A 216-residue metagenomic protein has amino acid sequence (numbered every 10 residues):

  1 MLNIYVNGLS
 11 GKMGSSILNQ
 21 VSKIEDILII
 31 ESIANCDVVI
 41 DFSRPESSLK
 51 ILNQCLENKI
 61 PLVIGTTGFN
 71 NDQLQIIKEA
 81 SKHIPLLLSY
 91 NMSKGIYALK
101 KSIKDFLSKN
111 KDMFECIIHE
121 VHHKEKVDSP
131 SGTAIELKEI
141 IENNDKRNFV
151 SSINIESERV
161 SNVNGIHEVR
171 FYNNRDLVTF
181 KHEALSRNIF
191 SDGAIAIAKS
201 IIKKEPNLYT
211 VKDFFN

Functional and structural regions predicted by a protein language model:
N3-N7, K12-C36, D112-N216: C-terminal substrate-binding/catalytic lobe of Rossmann-fold NAD(P)-dependent oxidoreductases
I29, L62-V63, L86-L88: Hydrophobic beta-strand scaffold residues
V39-I40: N-terminal Rossmann-like NAD(P) cofactor-binding module of classical short-chain dehydrogenase/reductase
E46, N53, T66-L87, K94-L99 (+1 more regions): Rossmann-fold NAD(P)-binding glycine/threonine-rich loop
L52, L74, L99-K100, P130-A134 (+1 more regions): Conserved strand-to-helix beginnings and helix N-cap segments that scaffold or border functional pockets
I84-S131: Rossmann-fold dinucleotide-binding core
